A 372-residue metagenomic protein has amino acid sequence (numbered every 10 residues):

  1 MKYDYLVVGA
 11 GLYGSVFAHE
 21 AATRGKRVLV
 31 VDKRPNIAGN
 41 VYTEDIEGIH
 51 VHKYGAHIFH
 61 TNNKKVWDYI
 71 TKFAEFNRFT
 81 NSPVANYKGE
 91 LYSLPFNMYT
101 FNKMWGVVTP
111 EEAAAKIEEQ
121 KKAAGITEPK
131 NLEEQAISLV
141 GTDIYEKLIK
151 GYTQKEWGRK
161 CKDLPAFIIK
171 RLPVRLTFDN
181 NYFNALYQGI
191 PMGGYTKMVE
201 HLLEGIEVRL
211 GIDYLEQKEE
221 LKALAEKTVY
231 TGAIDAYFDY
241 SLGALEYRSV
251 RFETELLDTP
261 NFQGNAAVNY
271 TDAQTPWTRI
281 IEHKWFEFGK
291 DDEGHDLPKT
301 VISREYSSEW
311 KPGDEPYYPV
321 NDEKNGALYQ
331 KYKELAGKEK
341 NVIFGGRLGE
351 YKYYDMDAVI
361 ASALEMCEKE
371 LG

Functional and structural regions predicted by a protein language model:
Y3, G25, I206, L224-E226 (+1 more regions): Short, well-ordered alpha-helix to beta-strand connector turns
Y3-V30, C367: N-terminal Rossmann-like FAD-binding beta1-loop-alpha1 element of flavoenzymes
H19-E47: Glycine-rich FAD pyrophosphate-binding loop
R24, Y214-L335: Mid-domain catalytic core of redox enzymes that form a hydrophobic substrate pocket/lid adjacent to a catalytic redox
D45-K53, D179-Y182: Short glycine/proline- and charge-enriched loop/turn segments that cap or connect secondary-structure elements
A56-E90: N-terminal FAD cofactor-binding segment of flavoenzymes
A85-Y92, M98-K227, T231, F238: Active-site/ligand-binding neighborhood in enzyme catalytic cores
E315-G372: C-terminal catalytic lobe of FAD-dependent flavoproteins
